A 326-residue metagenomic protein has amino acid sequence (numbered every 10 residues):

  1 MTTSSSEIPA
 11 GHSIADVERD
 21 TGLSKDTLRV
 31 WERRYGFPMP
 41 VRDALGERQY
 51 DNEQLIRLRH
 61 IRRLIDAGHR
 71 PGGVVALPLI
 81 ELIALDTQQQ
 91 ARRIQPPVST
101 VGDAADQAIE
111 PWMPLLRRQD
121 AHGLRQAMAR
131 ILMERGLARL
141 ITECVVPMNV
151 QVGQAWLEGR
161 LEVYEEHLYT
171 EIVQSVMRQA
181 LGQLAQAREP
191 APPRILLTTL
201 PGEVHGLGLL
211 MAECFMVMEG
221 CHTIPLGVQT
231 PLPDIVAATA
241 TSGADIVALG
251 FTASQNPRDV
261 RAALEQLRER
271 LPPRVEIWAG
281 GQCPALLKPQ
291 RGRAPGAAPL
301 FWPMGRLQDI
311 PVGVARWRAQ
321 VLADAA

Functional and structural regions predicted by a protein language model:
M1-H12: A detector for short, charged/polar N-terminal pre-domain segments
S6, R29, E269-L271: A generic structural signal for short, solvent-exposed coil/turn residues that cap or connect secondary-structure
S6-E7, D20, E53, V204-H205 (+1 more regions): Charged, low-complexity surface patches
S6-I8, P38-V41, R92, R130-I131 (+3 more regions): A short alpha-helix capping/helix-coil boundary motif
H12-S13, D26, R59, M211 (+1 more regions): Short Gly/charged-rich anion-binding patches and loops
D20, K25-A185: Long amphipathic alpha-helical segments
A155-W156, R160-A326: C-terminal regulatory/effector modules of DNA-binding transcriptional regulators
